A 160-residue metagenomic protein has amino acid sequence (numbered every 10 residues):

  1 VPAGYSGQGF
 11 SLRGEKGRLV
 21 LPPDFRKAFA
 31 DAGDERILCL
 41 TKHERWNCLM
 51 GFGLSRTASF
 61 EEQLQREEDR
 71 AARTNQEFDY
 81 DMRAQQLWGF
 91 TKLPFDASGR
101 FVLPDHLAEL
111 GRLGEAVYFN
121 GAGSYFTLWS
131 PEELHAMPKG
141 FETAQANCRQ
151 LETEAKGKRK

Functional and structural regions predicted by a protein language model:
V1-F10, L87-G89: A detector for short, charged/polar N-terminal pre-domain segments
S6, F10-L19, P23-L49: A positional/architectural concept
G17-L21, G51, G99-L103, L107 (+1 more regions): Short, structured motif recognition centered on aromatic/hydrophobic residues
A28, A58-F60, L134-P138: Short, charged/polar, Gly/Pro-enriched secondary-structure boundary elements
D31-N47, E109-L134, Q145: A short beta-strand-loop micro-motif that forms or neighbors metal/cofactor- and ligand-binding patches at active-site
M50-L87: Helix-adjacent hinge/juxtasegments
T91-V102, A108-G114: Beta-rich strand-turn-strand
E132-K160: Short, Lys/Arg-rich amphipathic alpha-helical interaction segments that bind nucleic acids or acidic protein surfaces
